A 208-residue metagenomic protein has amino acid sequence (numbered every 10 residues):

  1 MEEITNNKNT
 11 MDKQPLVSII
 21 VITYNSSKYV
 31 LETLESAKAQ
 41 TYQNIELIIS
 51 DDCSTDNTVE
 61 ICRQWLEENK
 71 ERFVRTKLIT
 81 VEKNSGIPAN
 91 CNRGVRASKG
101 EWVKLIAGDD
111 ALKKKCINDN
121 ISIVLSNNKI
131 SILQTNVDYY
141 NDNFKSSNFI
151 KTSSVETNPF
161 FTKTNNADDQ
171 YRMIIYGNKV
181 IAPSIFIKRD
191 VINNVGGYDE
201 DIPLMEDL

Functional and structural regions predicted by a protein language model:
M1-A39: N-proximal low-complexity "stem/linker" segments adjacent to membrane-targeting elements
T23-L31, D51, T55-V59, K113: A structural helix-start
L34-T80: Acidic donor-binding segment of Leloir-type glycosyltransferases
V81-S98: Glycine-rich, basic loop-to-helix element that forms the pyrophosphate-binding segment of sugar-nucleotide handling
R96, N158-L208: Conserved nucleotide-sugar donor-binding catalytic segment
V103: Short aromatic/hydrophobic "clamp" motif used to bind/position activated sugar donors
A107-A111, N136: The conserved acidic donor/metal-binding loop of glycosyltransferases
K115-S153: Conserved donor NDP-sugar-binding/catalytic core segment of glycosyltransferases
